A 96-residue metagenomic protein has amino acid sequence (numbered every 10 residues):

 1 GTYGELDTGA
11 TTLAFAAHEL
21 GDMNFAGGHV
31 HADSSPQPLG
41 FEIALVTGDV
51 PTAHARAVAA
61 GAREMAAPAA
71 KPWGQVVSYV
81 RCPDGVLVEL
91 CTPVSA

Functional and structural regions predicted by a protein language model:
G1-V46, T52-R81, T92-A96: Vicinal oxygen chelate
V88-E89: Short, conserved beta-strand/loop elements in beta-sheet-dominated catalytic cores that frequently flank divalent-metal
